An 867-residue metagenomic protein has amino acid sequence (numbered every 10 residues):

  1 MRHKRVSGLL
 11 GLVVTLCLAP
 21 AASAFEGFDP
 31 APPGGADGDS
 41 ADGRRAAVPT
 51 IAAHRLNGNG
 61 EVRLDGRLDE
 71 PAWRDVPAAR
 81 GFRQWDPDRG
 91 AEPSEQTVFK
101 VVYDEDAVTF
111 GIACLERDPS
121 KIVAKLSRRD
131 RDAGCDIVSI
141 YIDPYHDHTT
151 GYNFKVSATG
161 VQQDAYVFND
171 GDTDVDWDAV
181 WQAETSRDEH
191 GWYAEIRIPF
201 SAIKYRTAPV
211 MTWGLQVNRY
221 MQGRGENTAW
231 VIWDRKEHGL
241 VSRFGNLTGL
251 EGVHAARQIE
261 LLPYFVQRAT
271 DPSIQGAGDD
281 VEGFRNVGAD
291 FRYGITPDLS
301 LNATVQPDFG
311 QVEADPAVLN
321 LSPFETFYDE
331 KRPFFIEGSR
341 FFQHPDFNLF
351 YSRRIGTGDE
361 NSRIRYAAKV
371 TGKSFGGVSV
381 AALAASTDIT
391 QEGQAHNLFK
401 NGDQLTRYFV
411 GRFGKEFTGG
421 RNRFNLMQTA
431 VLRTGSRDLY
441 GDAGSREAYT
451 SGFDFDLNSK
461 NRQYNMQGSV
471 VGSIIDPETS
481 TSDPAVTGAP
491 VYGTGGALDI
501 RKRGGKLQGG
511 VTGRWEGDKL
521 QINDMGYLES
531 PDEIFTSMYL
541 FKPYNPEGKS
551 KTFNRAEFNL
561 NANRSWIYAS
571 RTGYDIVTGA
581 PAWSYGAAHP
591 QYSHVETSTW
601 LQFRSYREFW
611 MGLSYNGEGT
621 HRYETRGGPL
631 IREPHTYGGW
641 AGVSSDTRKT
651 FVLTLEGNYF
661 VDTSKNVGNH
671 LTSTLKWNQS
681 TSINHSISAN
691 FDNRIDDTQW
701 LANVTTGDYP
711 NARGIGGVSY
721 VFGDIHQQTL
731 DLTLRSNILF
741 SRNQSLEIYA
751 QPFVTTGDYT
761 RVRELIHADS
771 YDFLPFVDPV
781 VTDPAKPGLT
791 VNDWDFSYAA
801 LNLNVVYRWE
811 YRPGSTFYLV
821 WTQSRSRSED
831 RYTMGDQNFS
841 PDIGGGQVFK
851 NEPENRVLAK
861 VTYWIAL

Functional and structural regions predicted by a protein language model:
M1-L10: Bacterial N-terminal signal peptides that target proteins for export
L10-P20: Bacterial N-terminal signal peptides
A24-E416, R421-L426, N851-E854: Structural preference for beta-rich elements and adjacent junctions enriched in aromatics
V48, S94-Q96, C135-I137, W177-V180 (+13 more regions): Transmembrane beta-barrel architecture of outer-membrane proteins
D106-V108, T150, W192, P209-W213 (+14 more regions): Outer-envelope beta-barrel architecture signal
P199-T207, G239-H254, I295-L299, G338 (+13 more regions): Outer-membrane beta-barrel proteins
H254-N302, Y408-S482, R555-A562, Y637-D662 (+3 more regions): Surface-exposed extracellular loop regions of Gram-negative outer-membrane beta-barrel proteins
N461, V471-L867: Exposed, low-structure sequence patches enriched in small/polar residues
